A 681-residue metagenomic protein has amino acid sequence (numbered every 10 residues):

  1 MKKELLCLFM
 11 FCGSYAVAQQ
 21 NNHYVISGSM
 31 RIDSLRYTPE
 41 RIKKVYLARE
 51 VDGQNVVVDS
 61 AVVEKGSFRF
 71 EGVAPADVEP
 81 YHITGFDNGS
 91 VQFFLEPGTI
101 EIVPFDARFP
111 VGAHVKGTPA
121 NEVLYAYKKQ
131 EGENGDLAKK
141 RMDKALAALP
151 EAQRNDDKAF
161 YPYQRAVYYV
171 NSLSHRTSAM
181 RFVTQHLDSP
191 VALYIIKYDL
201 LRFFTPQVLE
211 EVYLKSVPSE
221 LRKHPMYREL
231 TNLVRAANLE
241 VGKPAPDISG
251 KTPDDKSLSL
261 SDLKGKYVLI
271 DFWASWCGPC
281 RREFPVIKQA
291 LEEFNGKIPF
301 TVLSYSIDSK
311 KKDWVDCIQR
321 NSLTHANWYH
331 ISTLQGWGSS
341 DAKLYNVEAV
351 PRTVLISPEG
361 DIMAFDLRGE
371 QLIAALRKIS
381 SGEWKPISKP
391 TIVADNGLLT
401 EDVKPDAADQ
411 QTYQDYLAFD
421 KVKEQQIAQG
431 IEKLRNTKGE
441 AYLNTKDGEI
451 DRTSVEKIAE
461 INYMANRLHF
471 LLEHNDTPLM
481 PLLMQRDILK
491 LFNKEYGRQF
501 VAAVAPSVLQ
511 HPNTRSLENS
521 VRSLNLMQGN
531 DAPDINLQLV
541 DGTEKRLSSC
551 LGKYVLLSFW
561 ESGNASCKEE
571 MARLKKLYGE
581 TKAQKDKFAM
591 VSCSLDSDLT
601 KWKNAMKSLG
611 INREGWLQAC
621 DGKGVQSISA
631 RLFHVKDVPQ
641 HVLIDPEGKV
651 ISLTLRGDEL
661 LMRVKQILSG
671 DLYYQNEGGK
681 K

Functional and structural regions predicted by a protein language model:
M1-Y24, L291, S381-E383, S388: Bacterial Sec-dependent N-terminal signal peptides
Q19-V167, E383-S454: A non-transmembrane, solvent-exposed segment enriched in polar/low-complexity residues
F86, S90, S172-G242, K385-V393 (+2 more regions): N-terminal targeting signals for export/organelle localization
Y227-S261, A375-G382, N513-S548, S669-G670: N-terminal "domain-start" segment that seeds a small globular fold
S249-K251, V315-P351, I356-P358, N536-Q538 (+2 more regions): Short, internal strand/loop/helix patches that form the active-site neighborhood or redox-interaction surface
K264-G265, F272-Q289, L551-Y554, F559-K576: Conserved redox-active cysteine motifs that mediate thiol-disulfide chemistry, especially di-cysteine Cys-X(1-2)-Cys
R282-L323, G336-K343, K568-G610, G624-A630: Structural microenvironment flanking redox-active thiols in thiol-disulfide oxidoreductases
L355-V393, L643-K681: Thiol-/selenol-based redox modules, centered on thioredoxin-like and closely related oxidoreductase domains
